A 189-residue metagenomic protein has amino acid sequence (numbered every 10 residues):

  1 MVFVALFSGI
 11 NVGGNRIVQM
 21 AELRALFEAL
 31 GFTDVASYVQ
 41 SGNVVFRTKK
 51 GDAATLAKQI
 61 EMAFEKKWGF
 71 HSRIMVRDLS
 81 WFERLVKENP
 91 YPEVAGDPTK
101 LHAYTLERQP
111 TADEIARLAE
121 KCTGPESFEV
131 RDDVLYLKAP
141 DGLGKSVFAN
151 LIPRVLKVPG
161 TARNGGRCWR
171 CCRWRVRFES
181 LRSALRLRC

Functional and structural regions predicted by a protein language model:
M1-S41, V45-S180: Surface-exposed, charge/polar-rich loops and edge strands
